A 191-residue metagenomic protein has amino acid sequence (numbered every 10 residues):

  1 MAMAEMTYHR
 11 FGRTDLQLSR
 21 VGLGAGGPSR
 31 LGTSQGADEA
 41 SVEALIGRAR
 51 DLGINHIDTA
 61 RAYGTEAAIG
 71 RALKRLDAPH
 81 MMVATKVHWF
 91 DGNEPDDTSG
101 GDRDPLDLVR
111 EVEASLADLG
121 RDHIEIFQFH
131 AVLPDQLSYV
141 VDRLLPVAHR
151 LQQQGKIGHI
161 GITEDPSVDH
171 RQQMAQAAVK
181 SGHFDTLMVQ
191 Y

Functional and structural regions predicted by a protein language model:
M1-M82, S181: N-terminal binding-site loop/beta-alpha segment at the start of enzyme catalytic domains that lines or forms
S19-L23, S41-A49, T85-D91, R121-I126 (+2 more regions): Short amphipathic alpha-helical segments, especially helix-boundary/capping motifs
G22, D58, M82-T85, E125 (+2 more regions): Structural recognition of the beta-strand scaffold that forms the well-ordered cores of secreted hydrolase catalytic
G27, R61-Y63, V87-D91, Q128-L133 (+1 more regions): Active-site-proximal loop/turn and secondary-structure-junction residues that shape catalytic pockets, frequently
G32-S34, E94-T98: Short acidic, glycine/proline-rich loop/turn micro-motifs
G70-V87, D142-K156: Alpha-helix-loop-beta-strand connector modules within alpha/beta enzyme cores
P79-E94, F129, V189: A short, structured active-site edge motif that brings together acidic residues
D96-Y191: Glycine/proline-rich, positively charged, aromatic-decorated active-site loop/lid region on the catalytic face
